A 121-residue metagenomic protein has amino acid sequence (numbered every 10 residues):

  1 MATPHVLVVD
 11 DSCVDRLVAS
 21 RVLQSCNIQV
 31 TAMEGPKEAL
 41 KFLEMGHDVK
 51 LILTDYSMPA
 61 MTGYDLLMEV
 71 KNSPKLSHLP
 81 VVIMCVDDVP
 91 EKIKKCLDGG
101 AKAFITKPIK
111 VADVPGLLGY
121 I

Functional and structural regions predicted by a protein language model:
A2, S20, T31-L51, D65-E69: Acidic, metal-coordinating helix/loop segments flanking the phosphotransfer/catalytic sites of two-component signaling
V9-C13, M33, I52: Conserved sequence signature across two-component system core domains
L17-S25: Charged docking surfaces used in two-component/phosphorelay signaling
D48-K50, K75-P80: His-Asp phosphorelay/catalytic-motif detector in bacterial-type signaling
D55, C85: Active-site residues of response regulator receiver
M58: Receiver (REC) domain active-site loop signature in two-component systems and cognate sites in sensor histidine kinases
D65, N72, S77, V86-Y120: Alpha4 helix (beta4-alpha4-beta5 surface) of REC/receiver domains from two-component response regulators
